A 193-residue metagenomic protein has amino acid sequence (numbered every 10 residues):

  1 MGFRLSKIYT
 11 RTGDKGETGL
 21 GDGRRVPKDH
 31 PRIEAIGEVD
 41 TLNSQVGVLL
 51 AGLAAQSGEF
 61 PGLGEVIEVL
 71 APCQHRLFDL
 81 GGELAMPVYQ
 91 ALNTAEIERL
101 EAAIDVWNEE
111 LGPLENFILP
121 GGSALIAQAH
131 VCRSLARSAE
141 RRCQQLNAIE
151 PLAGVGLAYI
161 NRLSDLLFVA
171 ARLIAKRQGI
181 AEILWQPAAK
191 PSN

Functional and structural regions predicted by a protein language model:
M1-N193: Phosphate/pyrophosphate-binding loop motifs in nucleotide- or prenyl diphosphate-using proteins
